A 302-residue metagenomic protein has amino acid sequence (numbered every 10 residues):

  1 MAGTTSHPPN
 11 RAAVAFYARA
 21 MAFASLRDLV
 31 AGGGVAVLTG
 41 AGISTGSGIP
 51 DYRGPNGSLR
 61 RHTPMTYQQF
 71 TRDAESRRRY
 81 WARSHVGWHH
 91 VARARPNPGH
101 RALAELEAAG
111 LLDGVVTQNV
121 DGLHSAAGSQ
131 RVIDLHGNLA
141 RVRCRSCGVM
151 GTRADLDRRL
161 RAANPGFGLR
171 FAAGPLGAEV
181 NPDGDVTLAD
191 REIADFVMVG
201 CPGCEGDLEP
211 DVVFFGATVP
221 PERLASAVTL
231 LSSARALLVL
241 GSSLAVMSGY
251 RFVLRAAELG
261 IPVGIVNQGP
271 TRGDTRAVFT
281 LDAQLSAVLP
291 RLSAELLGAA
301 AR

Functional and structural regions predicted by a protein language model:
A2, S6-R302: Conserved catalytic core of sirtuin-type NAD+-dependent deacylases
